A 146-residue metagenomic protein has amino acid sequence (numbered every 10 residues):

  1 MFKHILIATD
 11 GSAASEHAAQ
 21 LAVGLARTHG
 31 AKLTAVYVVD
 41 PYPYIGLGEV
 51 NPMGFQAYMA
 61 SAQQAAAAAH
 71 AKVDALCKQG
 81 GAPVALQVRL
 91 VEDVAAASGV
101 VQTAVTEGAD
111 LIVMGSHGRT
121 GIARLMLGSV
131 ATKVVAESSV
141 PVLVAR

Functional and structural regions predicted by a protein language model:
K3-G54, K78-Q87: Small/aliphatic-rich secondary-structure junction motif
A18, I45-G48, S98-V101, R124-L125: Short, well-ordered secondary-structure micro-motifs
V50-G54, A104-E107, V130-A131: Short, hinge-like loop/turn segments at secondary-structure boundaries
G54-A68: A short acidic, glycine-rich active-site loop that binds or catalyzes chemistry on phosphate/adenosine moieties
A75-I112: Structural beta-alpha unit
L111-K133: Glycine-rich, Arg-bearing micro-motifs that act as flexible, cationic patches
V142-R146: Short hydrophobic/aromatic patches at helix-to-coil boundaries
